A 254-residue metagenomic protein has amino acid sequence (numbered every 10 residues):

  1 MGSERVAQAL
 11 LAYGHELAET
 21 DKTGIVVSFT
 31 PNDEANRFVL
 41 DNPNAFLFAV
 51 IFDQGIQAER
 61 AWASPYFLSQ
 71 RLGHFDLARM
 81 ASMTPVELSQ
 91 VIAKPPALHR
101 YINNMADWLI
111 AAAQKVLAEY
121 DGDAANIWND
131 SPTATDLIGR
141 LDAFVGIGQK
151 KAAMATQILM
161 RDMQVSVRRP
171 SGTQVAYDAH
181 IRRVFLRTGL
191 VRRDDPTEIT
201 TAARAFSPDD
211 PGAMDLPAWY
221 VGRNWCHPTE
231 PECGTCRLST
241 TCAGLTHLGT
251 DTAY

Functional and structural regions predicted by a protein language model:
M1-D41, D130-A143, Q149-Y254: C-terminal accessory module of base-excision DNA glycosylases/AP lyases that mediates lesion recognition and DNA
M1-E59, A63-F75, M83-Q90, K94-L98 (+1 more regions): Structure-specific DNA junction-binding interface
P43, E59-A63, N104-A111, D136 (+2 more regions): Generic recognition of short, well-ordered alpha-helical interface segments
A45-Q54, A111, L216-R223: Short, hydrophobic/amphipathic alpha-helical patches that form generic packing surfaces within helical domains
F48-D53, P65-S69, S89-A93, I110 (+4 more regions): Amphipathic alpha-helical segments within well-ordered protein domains
R71-M160: Alpha-helical ds-nucleic-acid-binding substructure associated with the helix-hairpin-helix region of base-excision DNA
